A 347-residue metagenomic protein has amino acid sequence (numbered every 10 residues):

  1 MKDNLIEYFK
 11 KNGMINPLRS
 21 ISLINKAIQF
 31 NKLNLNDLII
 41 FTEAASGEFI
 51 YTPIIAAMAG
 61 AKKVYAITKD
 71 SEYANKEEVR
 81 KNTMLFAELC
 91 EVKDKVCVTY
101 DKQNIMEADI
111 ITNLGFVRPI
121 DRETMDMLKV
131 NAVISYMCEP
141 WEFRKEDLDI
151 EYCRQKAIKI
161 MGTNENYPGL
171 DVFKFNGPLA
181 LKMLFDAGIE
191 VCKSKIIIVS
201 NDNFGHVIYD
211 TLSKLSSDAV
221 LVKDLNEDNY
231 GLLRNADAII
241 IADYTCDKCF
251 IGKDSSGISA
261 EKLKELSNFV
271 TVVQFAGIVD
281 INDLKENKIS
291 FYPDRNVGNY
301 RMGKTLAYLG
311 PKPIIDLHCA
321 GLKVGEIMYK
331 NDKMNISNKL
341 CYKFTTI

Functional and structural regions predicted by a protein language model:
M1-Q29: Positively charged, low-complexity intrinsically disordered leader regions
K2-L5, E165-V172, L184, K285-I347: C-terminal helix-to-coil terminal segments
I24-T42, I110: Mobile, glycine- and charge-enriched loop segments and immediately flanking short secondary-structure elements within
N36-I50, N164, N176-L215, K223: Glycine-rich adenosine-cofactor-binding loop
M58, K62-C90: Glycine-rich phosphate-binding loop and adjoining beta1-alpha1-beta2 segment of Rossmann-like nucleotide-binding folds
M58-V64, K214-V222: Conserved S-adenosyl-L-methionine
Y100-D126, L225-T305: Rossmann-like adenosine-cofactor binding region
D109-I189, V273-P293: Phosphate/diphosphate ligand-binding glycine-rich loop within oxidoreductases
